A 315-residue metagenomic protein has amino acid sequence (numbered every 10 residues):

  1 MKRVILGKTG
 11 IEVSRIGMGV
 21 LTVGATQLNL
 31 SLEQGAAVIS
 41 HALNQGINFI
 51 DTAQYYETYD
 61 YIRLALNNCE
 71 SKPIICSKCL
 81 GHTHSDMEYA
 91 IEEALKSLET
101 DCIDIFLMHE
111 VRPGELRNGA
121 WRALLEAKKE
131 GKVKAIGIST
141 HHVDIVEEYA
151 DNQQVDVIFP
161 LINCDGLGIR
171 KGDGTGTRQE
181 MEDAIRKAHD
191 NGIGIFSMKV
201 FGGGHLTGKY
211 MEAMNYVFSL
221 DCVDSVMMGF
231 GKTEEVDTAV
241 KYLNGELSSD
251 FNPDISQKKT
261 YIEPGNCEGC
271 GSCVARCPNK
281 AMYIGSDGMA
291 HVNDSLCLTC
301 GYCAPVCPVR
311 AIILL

Functional and structural regions predicted by a protein language model:
M1-P73, K129: N-terminal binding-site loop/beta-alpha segment at the start of enzyme catalytic domains that lines or forms
L6, M18, I50, I62 (+7 more regions): Conserved, mostly hydrophobic/aromatic
T26-Q27, R63, G81-F196, F201-G202: Glycine/proline-rich, positively charged, aromatic-decorated active-site loop/lid region on the catalytic face
L43, M181-L247, T260-A275, N279 (+1 more regions): Conserved short secondary-structure transition element at the edge of the structured enzyme core that lines
G46, N266, R276, S295-L296 (+1 more regions): Short pre-active-site segment immediately N-terminal to redox-active cysteine/selenocysteine motifs in thiol-based
L64-K78, K209-C222: Short, electropositive alpha-helical surface patch
K72-S77, V155-N163, L247-P253: Short hydrophobic/aromatic-enriched beta-strand-loop microsegments
D250-G269, K280-T299, I313-L315: Ferredoxin-like iron-sulfur electron-transfer modules
